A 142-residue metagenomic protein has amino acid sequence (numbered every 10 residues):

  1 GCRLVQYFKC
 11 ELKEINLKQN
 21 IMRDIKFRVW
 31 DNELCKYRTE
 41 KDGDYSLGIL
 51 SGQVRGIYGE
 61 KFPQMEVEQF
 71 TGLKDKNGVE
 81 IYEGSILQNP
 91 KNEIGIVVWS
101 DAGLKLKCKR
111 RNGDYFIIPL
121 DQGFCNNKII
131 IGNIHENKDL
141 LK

Functional and structural regions predicted by a protein language model:
G1-K142: Secondary-structure transition motif
